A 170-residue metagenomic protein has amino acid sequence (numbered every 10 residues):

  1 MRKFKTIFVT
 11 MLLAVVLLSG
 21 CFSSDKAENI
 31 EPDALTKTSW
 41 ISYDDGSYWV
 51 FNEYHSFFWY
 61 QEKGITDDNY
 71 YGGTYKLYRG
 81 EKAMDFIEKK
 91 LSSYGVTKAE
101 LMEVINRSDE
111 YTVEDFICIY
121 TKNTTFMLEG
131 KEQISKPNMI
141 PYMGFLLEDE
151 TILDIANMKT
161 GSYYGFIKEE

Functional and structural regions predicted by a protein language model:
M1-F8: Bacterial N-terminal signal peptides that target proteins for export
L17-G20: C-terminal motif of bacterial Sec signal peptides marking the signal peptidase cleavage site
F22-D25: Bacterial signal peptide processing site
E28-Y48: Tryptophan-anchored aromatic micro-motifs
A34-T36, W49-F58, L146-I152, E170: Short, solvent-exposed coil/turn segments at beta-strand boundaries
Y43-Y111, F116-C118: N-terminal glycine/threonine-rich, aromatic-flanked beta-hairpin/loop signature
G46-F51, I65-D67, N123-P137, L153-D154 (+1 more regions): Short, surface-exposed beta-strand/loop "edge" segments at domain boundaries and coil↔beta transitions
D68-D85, N138-M143, L147-E170: Edge beta-strand at a domain terminus
